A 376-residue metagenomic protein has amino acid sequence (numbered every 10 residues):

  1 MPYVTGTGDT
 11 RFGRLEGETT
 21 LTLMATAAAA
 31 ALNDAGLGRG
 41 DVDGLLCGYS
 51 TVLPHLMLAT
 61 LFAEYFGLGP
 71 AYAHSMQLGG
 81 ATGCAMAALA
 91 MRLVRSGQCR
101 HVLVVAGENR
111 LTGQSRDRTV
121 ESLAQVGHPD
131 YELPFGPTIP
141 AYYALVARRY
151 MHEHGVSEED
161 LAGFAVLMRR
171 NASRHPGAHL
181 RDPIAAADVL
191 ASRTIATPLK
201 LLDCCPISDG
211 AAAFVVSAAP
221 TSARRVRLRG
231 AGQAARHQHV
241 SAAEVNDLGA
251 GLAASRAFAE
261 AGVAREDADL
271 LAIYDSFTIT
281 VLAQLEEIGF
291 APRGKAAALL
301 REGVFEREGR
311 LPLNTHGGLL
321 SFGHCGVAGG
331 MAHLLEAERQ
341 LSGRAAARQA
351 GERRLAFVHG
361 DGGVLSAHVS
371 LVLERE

Functional and structural regions predicted by a protein language model:
M1-A81, L89, V146, Y150-S157 (+5 more regions): Conserved active-site "lid/cap" helical segment
M1-L21, P129, G163, T194-R256 (+6 more regions): Condensing-enzyme catalytic core mediating Claisen C-C bond formation in acyl metabolism
R39-G48, Y72-L78, V102-G107, D160-L167 (+5 more regions): Beta-strand segments within the central parallel beta-sheet cores of soluble alpha/beta enzyme folds
Y49-V105, N109-Q114, R118-Y142, L180-P206 (+5 more regions): Conserved catalytic cysteine-centered active-site region of acyl-thioester-dependent Claisen-condensing enzymes
V52-F62, V240-A243, D275-A298, C325 (+1 more regions): Short glycine/threonine-rich loop-to-helix capping motif typified by GTGT followed within a few residues by an Asp-Pro
L78-E108, A141-R174, F214-P220, C325-A345: Active-site-proximal alpha-helical scaffold in enzymes
A106-Q114, A165, R169-H175, H179 (+4 more regions): Acyl-CoA/ACP chain-elongation machinery
D247, G251, S255-T278, E287 (+1 more regions): Extended C-terminal subregions enriched in glycine
